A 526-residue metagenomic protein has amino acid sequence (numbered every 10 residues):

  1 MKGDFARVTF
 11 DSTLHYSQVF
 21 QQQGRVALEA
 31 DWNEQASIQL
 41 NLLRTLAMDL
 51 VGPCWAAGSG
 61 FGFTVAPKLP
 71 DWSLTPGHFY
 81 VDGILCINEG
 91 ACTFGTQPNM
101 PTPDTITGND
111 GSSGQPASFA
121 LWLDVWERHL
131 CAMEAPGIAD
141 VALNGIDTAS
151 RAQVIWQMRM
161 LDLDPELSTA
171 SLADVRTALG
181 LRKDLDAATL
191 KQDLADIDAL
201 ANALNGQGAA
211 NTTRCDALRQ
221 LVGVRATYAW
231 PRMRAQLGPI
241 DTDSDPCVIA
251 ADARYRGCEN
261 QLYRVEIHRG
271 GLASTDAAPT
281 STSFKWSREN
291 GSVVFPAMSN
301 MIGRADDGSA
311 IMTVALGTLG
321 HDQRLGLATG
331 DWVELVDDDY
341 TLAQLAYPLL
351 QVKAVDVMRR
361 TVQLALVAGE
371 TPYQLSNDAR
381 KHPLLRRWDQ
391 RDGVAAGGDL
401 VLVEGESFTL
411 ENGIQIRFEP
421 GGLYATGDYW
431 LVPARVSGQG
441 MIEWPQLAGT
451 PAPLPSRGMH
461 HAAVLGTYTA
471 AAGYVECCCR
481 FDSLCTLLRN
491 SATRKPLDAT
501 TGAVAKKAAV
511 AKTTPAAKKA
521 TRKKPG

Functional and structural regions predicted by a protein language model:
M1-K506: Subunit-assembly interface segments of extracellular/virion macromolecular structures
T500-G526: Intrinsically disordered, polybasic Lys/Arg-rich low-complexity tracts
